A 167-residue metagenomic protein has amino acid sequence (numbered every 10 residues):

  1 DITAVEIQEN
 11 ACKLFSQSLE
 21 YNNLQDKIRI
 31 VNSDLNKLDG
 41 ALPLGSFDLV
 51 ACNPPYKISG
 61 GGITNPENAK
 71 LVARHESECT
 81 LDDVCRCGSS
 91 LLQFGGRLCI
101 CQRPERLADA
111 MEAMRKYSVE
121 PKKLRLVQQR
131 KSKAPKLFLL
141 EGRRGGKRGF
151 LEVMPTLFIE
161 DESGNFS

Functional and structural regions predicted by a protein language model:
D1-I63: Conserved SAM/SAH cofactor-binding pocket of Class I
E6, E76, E141: Acidic-residue sensor for enzyme active/binding pockets
D34-N36, V127-R130, G145: Short, solvent-exposed coil/turn elements at secondary-structure transition points
G45, P54-D83: Mobile active-site "lid"/loop adjacent to the S-adenosyl-L-methionine
S77-P135, L139: Conserved Class I SAM-dependent methyltransferase catalytic core
S132-S167: SAM/dcSAM-binding transferase cores
